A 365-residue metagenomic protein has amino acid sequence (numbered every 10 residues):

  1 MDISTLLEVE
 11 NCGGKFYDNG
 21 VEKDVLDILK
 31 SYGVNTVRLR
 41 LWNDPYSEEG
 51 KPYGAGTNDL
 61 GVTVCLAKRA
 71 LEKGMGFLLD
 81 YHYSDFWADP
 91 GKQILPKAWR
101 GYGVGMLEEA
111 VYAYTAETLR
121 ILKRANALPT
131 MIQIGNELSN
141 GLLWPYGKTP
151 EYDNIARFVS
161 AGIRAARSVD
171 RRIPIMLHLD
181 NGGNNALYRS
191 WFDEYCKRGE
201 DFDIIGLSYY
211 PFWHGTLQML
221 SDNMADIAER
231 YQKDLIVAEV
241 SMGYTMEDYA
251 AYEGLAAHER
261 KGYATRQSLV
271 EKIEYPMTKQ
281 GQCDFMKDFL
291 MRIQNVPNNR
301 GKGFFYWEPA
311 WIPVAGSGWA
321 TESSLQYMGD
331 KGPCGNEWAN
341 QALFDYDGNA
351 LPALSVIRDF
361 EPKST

Functional and structural regions predicted by a protein language model:
M1, L29, D80, I132 (+4 more regions): Conserved, mostly hydrophobic/aromatic
M1-C65, R69-L71, G76, S84-A110 (+2 more regions): N-terminal substrate-binding region of glycoside hydrolase catalytic domains
I3-L6, W42-D44, H82-F86, I134-S139 (+4 more regions): Active-site beta-loop-alpha junctions enriched in small/polar residues
K23-L26, S168-P174, A186-E271, T278-G301: Glycoside hydrolase catalytic-domain groove-lining segments
N35-R38, G74-L78, L128-Q133, R172-M176 (+3 more regions): Structural preference for beta-strand elements that scaffold enzyme active sites
Y46-E49, D85-I94, N140-W144, Y244-Y249 (+1 more regions): Short acidic/His/Gly/Ser-rich catalytic and metal-binding motifs that mark active-site loops of diverse hydrolases
P52, N58-V62, A88-F202, G215-M224 (+1 more regions): Active-site cleft segment of glycoside hydrolase catalytic domains centered on the general acid/base Glu
D226, T245-A256, K261-D288, R292 (+2 more regions): Aromatic-rich peripheral "rim/lid" segments of glycoside hydrolase catalytic domains that contact and position glycan
